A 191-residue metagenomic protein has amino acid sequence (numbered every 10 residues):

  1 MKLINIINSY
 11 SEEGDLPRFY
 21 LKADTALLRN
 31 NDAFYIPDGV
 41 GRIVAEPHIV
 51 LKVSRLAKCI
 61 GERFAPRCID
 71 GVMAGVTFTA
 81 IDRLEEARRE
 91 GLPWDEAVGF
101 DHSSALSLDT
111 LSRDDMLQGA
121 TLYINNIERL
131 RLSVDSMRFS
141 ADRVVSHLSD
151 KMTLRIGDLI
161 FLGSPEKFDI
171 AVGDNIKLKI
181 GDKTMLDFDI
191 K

Functional and structural regions predicted by a protein language model:
M1-T153, L159, E166-K191: Catalytic-core "active-site belt" of small-molecule-metabolizing enzymes, emphasizing His/Asp/Glu-rich regions
